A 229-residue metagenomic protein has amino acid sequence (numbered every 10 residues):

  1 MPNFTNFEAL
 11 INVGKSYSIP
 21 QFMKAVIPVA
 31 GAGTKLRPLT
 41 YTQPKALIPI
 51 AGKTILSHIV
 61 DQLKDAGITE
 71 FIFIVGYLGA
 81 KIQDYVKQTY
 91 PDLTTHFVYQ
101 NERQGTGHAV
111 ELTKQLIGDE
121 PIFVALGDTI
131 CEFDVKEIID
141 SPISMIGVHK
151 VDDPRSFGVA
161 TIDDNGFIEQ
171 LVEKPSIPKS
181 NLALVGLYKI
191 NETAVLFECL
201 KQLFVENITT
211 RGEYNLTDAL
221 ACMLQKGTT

Functional and structural regions predicted by a protein language model:
F7-I27, K35, P49, K53-L126 (+2 more regions): Conserved N-terminal catalytic core of the sugar/cofactor nucleotidyltransferase
G31, D128, K150: Active-site glycine-centered loops adjacent to acidic/histidine catalytic or metal-binding residues that shape
G33-P38, R155: Short N-terminal binding/cap micro-motifs at the start of the first secondary-structure element
A46, T94-H96, F167, T229: Conserved beta-strand segments of alpha/beta enzyme cores
L47, A160-I162: A structural signal for short hydrophobic beta-strand segments in well-ordered beta-sheet cores
F133-R155: Conserved donor-nucleotide/metal-binding helix-loop-beta segment in metal-dependent transferases, i.e., the alpha-helix
F167-T229: Catalytic-core segments of class I nucleotidyltransferases/pyrophosphorylases that form NMP-activated intermediates
